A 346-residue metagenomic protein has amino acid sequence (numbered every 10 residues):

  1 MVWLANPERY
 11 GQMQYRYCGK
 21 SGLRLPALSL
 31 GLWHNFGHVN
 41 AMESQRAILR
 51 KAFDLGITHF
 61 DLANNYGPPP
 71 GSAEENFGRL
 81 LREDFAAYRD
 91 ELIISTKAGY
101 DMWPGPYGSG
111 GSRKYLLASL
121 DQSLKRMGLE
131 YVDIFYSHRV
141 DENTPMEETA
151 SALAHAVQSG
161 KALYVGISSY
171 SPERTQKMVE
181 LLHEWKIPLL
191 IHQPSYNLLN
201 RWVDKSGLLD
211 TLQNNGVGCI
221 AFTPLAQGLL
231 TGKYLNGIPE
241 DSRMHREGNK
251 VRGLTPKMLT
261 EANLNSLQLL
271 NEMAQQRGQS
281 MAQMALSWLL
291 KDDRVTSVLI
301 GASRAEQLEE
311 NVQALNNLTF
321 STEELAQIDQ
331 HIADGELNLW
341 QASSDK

Functional and structural regions predicted by a protein language model:
M1-L92, Q158: N-terminal binding-site loop/beta-alpha segment at the start of enzyme catalytic domains that lines or forms
V2-Q12, T144-A333, D345: Beta/alpha (TIM)-barrel catalytic core signal, keyed to glycine-rich beta->alpha loops juxtaposed to Asp/Glu that bind
G19-G37, S95-G108, Y131, Y136: N-terminal small/glycine-rich loop or linker at the start of catalytic domains across soluble metabolic enzymes
P26-L30, F60-L62, L92-T96, F135-S137 (+4 more regions): Hydrophobic faces of well-ordered beta-strands that scaffold small-molecule active sites in alpha/beta enzyme cores
N40-A52, G111-M127, T175-V179: Short, acidic/polar
N40-S44, S72, N76, Y107-Y115 (+2 more regions): Alpha-helix N-cap and loop-to-helix initiation/capping positions
K51, L55, R126-M127, G160 (+1 more regions): Structural motif
L124-T144: Active-site groove signature of glycoside hydrolases
